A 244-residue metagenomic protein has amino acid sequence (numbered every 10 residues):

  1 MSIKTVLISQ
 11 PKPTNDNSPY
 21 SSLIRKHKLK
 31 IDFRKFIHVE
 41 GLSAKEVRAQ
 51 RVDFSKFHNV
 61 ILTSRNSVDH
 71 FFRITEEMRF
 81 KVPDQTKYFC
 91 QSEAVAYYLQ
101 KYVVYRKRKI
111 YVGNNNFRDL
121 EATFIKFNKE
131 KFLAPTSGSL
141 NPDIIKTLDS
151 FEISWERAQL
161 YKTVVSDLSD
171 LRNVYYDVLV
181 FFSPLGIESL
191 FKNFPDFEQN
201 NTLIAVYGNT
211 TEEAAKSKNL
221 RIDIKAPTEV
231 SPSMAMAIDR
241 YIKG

Functional and structural regions predicted by a protein language model:
M1-G244: Conserved beta-alpha
